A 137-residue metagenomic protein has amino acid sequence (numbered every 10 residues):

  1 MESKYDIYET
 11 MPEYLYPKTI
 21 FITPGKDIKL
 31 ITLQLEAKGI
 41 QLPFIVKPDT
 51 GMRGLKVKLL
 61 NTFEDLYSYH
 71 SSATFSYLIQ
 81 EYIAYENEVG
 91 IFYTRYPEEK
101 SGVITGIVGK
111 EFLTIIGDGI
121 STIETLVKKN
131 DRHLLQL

Functional and structural regions predicted by a protein language model:
S3-L137: Active-site nucleotide/adenylate-binding loops and adjacent lid/helix of ATP-dependent enzymes
